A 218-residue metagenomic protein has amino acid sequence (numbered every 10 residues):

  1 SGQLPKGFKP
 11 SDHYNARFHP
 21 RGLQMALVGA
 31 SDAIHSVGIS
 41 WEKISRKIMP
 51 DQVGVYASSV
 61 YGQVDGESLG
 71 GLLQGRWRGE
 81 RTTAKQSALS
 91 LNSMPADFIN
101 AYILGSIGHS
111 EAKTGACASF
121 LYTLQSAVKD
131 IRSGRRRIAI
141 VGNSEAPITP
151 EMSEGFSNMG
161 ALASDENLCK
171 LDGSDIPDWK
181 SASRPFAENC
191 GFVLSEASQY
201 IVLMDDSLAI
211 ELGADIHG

Functional and structural regions predicted by a protein language model:
S1-K43, A57-G71, L91-H109: A glycine- and small-residue-enriched flexible loop/hinge segment at structural boundaries
F18-L23, I48, T83-N92, E111-F120 (+1 more regions): Active-site nucleophile and cofactor-binding loops and adjacent substrate-binding regions of central metabolic enzymes
K43-V55, H109-G115, R136-S144, A214-G218: Beta-strand segments within the central parallel beta-sheet cores of soluble alpha/beta enzyme folds
S59-A112, M152-S174: Active-site-proximal gating segment of KS-fold condensing enzymes and close homologs
S59-G62, G115-S119, N143-I148, D206-S207: Acidic, glycine-rich active-site loops and adjacent beta-strand->loop/helix elements that engage anionic groups
R135-P185, N189-C190: Acyl-CoA/ACP chain-elongation machinery
K170-G218: Condensing-enzyme catalytic core mediating Claisen C-C bond formation in acyl metabolism
